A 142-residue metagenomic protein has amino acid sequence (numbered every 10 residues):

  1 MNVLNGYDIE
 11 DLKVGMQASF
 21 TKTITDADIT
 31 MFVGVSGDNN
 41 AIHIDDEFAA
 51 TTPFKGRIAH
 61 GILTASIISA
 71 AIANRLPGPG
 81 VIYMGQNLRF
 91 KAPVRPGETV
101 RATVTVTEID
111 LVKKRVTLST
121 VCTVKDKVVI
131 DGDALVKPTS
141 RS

Functional and structural regions predicted by a protein language model:
M1-A59: Catalytic strand-loop segment that frames the active site of acyl-thioester-processing enzymes
V3-V14, V94-S142: HotDog/MaoC-like acyl-thioester-processing domains
S19-T23, R89, L135-K137: Generic structural detector for well-ordered beta-strands
G34-D38, A73-P77, V124: Short, intrinsically disordered, mixed-charge
T51-A59, A65-T103: Hydrophobic beta-strand-centered segment that forms part of the acyl-chain substrate-binding groove
